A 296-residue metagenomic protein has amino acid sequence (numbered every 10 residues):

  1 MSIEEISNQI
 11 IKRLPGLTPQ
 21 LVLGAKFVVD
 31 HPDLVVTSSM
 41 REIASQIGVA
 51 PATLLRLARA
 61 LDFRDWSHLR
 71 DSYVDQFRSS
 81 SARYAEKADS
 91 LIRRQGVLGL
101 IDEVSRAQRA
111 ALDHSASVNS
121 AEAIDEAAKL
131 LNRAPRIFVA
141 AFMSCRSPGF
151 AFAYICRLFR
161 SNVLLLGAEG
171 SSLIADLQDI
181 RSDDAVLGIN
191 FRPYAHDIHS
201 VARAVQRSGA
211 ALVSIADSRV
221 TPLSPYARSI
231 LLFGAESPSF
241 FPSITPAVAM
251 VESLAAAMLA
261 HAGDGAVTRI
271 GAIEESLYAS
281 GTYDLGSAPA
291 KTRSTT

Functional and structural regions predicted by a protein language model:
S2-S7, G16, Q20-K26, D30-T37 (+1 more regions): HTH-adjacent hinge/linker in prokaryotic transcriptional regulators
S7, A25, L55, D113 (+3 more regions): Predominant activation on well-ordered alpha-helical scaffold segments within soluble catalytic domains
N8, K12, T53, Y278-G281: Short, small/acidic-rich helices and loops at N termini and domain boundaries of DNA replication/processing enzymes
P15, V29, D33-L34, S45 (+8 more regions): Generic secondary-structure signature for well-ordered alpha-helical cores
V28, P32-L34, I47, S117-I155: N-terminal active-site beta-alpha-beta segment that forms phosphate/nucleotide-binding and substrate-recognition loops
N132-A249, A256-A260: Glycine-rich phosphate-binding loops that contact phosphosugars or nucleotide phosphates
D264-T296: A short, charged, Gly/Pro-tolerant segment at domain boundaries
